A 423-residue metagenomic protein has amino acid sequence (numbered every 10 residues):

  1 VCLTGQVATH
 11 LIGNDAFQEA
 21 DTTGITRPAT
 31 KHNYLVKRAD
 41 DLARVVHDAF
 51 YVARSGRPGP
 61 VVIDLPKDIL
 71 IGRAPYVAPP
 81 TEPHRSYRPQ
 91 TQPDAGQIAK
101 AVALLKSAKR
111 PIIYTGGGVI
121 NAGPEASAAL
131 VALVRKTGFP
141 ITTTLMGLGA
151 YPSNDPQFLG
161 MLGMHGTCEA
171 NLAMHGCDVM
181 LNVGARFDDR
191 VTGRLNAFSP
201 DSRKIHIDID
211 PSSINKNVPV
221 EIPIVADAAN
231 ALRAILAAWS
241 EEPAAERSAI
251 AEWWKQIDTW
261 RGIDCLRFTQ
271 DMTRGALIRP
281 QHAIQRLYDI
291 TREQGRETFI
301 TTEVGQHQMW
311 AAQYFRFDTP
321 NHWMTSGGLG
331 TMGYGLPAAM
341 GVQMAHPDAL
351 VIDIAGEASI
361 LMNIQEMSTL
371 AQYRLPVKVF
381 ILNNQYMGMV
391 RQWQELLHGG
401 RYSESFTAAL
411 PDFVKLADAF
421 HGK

Functional and structural regions predicted by a protein language model:
V1-A245, R286, I290, P376-I381 (+2 more regions): N-terminal alpha/beta PP-like core and its mobile active-site loop of ThDP/TPP-dependent enzymes
I12-Q18, S127, N171, N215-N217 (+3 more regions): Thiamine diphosphate
N14-D15, R88-V102, L162-G166, I278-R279 (+4 more regions): A general structural motif
P58-V61, E242-W260, E297-T298: Flexible, glycine/charged-enriched surface loops at secondary-structure junctions
I112-T115, T298-E303, E357: Short hydrophobic beta-strand segments
G116-A122, M272-G275, G356-A358: Conserved short loop/turn motifs at secondary-structure junctions
V179, F299, L350-I352: Structural motif
I257-P337, V342: Active-site diphosphate/adenylate-binding microenvironment
